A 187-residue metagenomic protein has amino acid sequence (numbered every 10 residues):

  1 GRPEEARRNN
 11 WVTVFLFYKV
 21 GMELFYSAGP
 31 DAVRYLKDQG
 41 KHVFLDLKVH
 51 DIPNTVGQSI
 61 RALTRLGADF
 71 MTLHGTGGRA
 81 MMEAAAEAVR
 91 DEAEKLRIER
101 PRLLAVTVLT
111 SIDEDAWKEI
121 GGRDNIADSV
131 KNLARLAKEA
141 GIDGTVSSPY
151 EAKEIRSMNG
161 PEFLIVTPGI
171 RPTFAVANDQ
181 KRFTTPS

Functional and structural regions predicted by a protein language model:
G1-P3, R7, R90, L96: N-terminal glycine-rich anion-binding loop in soluble enzyme alpha/beta folds
P3-F17: Short, compositionally biased segments
E5, K19-A62, L104-A116, N125-K131 (+2 more regions): N-terminal active-site wall of soluble small-molecule enzyme domains
N10-W11, L36, L63, A137 (+2 more regions): Generic structural signal for hydrophobic
F15-F17, K41, A68, I142: A structural motif
T55-G144, S148-A152, M158-E162, I170-V176: Conserved anion-binding
P168-I170, A175-S187: C-terminal active-site rim and adjoining tail of enzyme catalytic domains
